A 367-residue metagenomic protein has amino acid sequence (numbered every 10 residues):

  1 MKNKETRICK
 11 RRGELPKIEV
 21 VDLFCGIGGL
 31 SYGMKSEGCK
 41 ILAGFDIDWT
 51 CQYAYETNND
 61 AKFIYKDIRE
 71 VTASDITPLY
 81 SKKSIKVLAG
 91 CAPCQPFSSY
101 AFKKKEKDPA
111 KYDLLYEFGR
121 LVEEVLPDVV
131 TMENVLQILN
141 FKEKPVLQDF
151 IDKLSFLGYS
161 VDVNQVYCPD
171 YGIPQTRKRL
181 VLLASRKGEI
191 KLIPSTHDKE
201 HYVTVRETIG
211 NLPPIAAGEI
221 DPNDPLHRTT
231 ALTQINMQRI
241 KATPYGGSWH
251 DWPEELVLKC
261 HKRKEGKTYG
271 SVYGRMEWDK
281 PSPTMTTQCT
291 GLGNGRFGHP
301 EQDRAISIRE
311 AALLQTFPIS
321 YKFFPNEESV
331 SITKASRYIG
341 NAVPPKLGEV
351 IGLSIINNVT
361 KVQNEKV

Functional and structural regions predicted by a protein language model:
K4-L126, L136-N140, P145-Q148: Core alpha/beta nucleotide-donor-binding catalytic domains of modification enzymes
R11, I209, K366-V367: Class I S-adenosyl-L-methionine
G28, Y116, K144-Q148, V203 (+5 more regions): A structural signal for well-ordered alpha-helical segments within the folded catalytic domains of diverse enzymes
D75-K83, Q95-V272: Class I S-adenosyl-L-methionine
A92-P93, P127, P174, P318 (+1 more regions): Proline-centered helix-kink/hinge sites
H227-V367: C-terminal target-recognition/interaction regions appended to catalytic cores
